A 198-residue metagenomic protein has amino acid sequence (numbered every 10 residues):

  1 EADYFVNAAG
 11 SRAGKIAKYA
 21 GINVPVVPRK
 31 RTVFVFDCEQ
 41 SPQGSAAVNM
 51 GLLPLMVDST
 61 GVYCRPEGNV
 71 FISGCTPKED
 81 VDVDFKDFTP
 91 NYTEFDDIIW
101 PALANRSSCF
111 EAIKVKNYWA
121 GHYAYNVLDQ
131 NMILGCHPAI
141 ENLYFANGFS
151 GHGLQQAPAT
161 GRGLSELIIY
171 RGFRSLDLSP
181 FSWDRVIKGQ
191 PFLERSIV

Functional and structural regions predicted by a protein language model:
A2-F5, L52: Short active-site oxyanion
Y4-I22: Flavin (primarily FAD) binding-site architecture
G10, G21-N23, S108, Y170-R171: Glycine-centered helix-boundary capping/hinge motifs
A13-G14, T32, V62, F71 (+2 more regions): Glycine-centered loop/turn positions within well-structured domains that cap or flank conserved ligand/cofactor-binding
I16-K18, V83, Q155-Q156: Short glycine-/acidic-enriched loop or helix-start segments at secondary-structure transitions that form or flank
N23, V27, C38-N142: Active-site lid/adjacent beta-loop-alpha segment flanking the redox-cofactor pocket in flavoenzymes
P101-V198: C-terminal catalytic lobe of FAD-dependent flavoproteins
